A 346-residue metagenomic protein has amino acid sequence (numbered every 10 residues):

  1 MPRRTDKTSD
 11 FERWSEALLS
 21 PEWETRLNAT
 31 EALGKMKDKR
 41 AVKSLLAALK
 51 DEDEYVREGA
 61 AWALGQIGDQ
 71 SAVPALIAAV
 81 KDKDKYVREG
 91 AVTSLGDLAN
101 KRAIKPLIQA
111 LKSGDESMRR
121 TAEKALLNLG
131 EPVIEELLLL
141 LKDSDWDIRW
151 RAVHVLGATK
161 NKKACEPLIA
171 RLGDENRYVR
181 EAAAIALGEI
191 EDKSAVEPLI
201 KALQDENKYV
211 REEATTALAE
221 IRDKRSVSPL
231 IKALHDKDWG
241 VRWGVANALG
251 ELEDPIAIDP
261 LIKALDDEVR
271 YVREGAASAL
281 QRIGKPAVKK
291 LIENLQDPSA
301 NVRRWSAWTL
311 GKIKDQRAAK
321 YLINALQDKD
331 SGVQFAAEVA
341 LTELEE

Functional and structural regions predicted by a protein language model:
M1-T8, E24-D38, A47, E54-Q70 (+18 more regions): Structural detector for internal amphipathic alpha-helices that build alpha-solenoid repeat scaffolds
E12-L19, W23, K43-K50, P74-K81 (+10 more regions): HEAT/HEAT-like alpha-solenoid repeats
